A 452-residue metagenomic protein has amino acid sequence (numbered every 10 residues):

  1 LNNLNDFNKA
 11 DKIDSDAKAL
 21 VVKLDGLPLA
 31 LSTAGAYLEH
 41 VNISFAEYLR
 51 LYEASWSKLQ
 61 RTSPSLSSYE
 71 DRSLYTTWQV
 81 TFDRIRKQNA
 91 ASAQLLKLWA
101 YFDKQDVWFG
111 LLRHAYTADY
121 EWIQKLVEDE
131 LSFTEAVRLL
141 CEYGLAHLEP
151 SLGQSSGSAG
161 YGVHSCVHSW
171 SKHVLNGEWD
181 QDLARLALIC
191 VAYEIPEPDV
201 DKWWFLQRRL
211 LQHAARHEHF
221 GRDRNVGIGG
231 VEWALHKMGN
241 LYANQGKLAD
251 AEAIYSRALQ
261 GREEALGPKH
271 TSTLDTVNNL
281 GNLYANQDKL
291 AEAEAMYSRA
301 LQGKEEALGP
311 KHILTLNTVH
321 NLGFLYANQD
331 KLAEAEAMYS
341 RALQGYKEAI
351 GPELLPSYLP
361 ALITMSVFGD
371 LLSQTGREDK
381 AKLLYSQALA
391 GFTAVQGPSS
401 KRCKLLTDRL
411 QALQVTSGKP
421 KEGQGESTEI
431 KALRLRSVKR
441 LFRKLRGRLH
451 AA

Functional and structural regions predicted by a protein language model:
L1-S256, Q260, F442-H450: Aliphatic-rich helical/repeat scaffold segments used for oligomerization and domain docking
A184-V191, D379-Q396, Q411, G425-K431: TPR/TPR-like (Sel1-like) alpha-helical repeat modules
R224-V226, E264-P268, L301, E306-P310 (+2 more regions): Short coil/turn linkers that connect adjacent helices within long alpha-helical scaffolds, especially alpha-solenoid
W233-N244, T271-N286, I313-N328, P356-D370 (+1 more regions): Conserved alpha-helical positions within TPR/SEL1-like repeat arrays
